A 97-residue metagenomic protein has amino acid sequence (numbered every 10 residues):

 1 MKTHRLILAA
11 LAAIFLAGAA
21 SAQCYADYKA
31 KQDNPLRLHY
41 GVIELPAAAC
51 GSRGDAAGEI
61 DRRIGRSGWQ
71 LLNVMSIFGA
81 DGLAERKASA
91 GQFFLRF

Functional and structural regions predicted by a protein language model:
K2-F97: Terminus-proximal functional modules
